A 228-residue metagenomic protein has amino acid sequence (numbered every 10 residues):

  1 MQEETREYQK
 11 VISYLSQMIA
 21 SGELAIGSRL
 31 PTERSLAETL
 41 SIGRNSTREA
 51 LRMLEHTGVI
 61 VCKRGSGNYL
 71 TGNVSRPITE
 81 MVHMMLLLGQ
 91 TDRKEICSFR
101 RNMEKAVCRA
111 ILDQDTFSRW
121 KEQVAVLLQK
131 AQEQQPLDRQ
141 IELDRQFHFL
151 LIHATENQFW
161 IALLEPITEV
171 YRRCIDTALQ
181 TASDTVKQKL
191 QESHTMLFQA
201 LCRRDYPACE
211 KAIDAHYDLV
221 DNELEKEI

Functional and structural regions predicted by a protein language model:
M1-M103, R109, D113: Short linear motifs at protein or domain termini
G89-Q90, T177-Q180: Short alpha-helical transmembrane interface motifs in multi-pass membrane proteins
F99-D176, L190-H194, A208-V220: Conserved amphipathic alpha-helical segments that form helical-bundle/coiled-coil interaction surfaces
T185-K189: Short helix-capping and inter-helix turn/linker motifs at the boundaries of alpha-helical repeat units
D218-I228: Short, charge-rich amphipathic alpha-helical segments embedded in non-transmembrane helical bundles/solenoids
